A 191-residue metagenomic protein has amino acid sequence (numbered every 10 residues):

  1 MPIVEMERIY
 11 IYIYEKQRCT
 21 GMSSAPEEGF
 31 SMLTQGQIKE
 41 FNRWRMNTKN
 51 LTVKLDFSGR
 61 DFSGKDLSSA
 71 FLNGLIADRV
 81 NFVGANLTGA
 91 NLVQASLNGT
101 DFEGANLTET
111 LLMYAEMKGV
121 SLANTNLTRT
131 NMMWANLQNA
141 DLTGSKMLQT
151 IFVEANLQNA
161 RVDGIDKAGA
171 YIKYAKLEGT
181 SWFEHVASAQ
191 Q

Functional and structural regions predicted by a protein language model:
I9-I13: Intrinsically disordered, low-complexity terminal segments enriched in Ser/Thr
F30, E40-Q191: Tandem repeat scaffolds
